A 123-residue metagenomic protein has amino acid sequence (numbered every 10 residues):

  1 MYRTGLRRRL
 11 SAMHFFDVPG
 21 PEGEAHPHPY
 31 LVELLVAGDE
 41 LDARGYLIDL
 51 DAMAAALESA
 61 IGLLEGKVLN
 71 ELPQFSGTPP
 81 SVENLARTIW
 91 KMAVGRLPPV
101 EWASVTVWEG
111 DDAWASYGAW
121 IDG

Functional and structural regions predicted by a protein language model:
M1-G123: Charge-rich, low-complexity N-terminal segments
